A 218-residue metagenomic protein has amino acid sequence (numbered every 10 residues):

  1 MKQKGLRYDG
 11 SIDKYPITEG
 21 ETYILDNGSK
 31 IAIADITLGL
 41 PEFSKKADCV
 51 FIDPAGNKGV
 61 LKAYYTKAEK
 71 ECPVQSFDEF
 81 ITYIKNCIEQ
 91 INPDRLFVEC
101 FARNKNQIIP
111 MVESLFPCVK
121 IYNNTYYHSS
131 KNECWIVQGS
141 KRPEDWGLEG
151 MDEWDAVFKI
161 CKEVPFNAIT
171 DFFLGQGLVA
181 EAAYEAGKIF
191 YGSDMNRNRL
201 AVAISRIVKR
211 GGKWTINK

Functional and structural regions predicted by a protein language model:
M1-K218: Class I S-adenosyl-L-methionine-dependent methyltransferase catalytic core
